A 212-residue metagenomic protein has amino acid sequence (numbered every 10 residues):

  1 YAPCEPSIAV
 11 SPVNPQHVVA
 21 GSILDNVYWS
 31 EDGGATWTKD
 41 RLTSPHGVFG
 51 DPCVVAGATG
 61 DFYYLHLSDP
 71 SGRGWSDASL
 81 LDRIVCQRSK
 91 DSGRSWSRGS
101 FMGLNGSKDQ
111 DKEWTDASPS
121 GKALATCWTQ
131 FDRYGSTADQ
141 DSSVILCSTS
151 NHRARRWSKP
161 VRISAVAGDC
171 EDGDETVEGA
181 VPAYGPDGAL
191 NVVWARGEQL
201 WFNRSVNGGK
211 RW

Functional and structural regions predicted by a protein language model:
Y1-W212: Extracellular, repeat-based ectodomains that mediate carbohydrate processing or recognition
